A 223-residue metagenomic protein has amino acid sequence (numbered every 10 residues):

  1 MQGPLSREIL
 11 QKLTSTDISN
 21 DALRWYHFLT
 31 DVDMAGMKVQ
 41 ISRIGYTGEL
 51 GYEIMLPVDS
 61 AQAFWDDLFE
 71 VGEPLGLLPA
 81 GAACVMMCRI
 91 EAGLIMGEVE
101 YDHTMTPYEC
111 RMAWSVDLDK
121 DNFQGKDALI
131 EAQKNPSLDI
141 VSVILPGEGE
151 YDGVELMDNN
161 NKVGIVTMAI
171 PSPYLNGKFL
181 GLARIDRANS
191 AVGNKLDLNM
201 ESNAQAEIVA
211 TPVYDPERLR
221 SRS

Functional and structural regions predicted by a protein language model:
M1-L138: Glycine-rich, acidic
M105-S223: Glycine-rich, small/acidic residue-mixed loop/short-helix segments
